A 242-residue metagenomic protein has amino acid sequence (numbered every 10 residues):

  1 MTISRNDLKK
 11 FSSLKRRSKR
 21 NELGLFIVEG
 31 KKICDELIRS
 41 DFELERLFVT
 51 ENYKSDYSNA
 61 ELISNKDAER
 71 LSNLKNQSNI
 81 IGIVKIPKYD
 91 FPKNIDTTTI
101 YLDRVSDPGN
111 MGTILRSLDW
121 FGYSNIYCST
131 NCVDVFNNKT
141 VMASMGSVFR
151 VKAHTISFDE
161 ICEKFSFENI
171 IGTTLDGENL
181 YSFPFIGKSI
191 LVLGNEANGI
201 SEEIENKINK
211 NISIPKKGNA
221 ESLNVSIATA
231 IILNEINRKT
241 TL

Functional and structural regions predicted by a protein language model:
M1-E51, C132-V133: Boundary-proximal intrinsically disordered activation/regulatory segments immediately upstream of a helical core
M1-T2, V28, E61-S64, V151-D159: Short acidic-hydrophobic, aromatic-tinged amphipathic segments that line or gate anion-handling sites
R39, F91-D176: RNA substrate-binding interface of SAM-dependent RNA methyltransferases
D56-A68, T97, N169-I170, F185-I190 (+1 more regions): Active-site regions of enzymes building and remodeling cell-envelope glycoconjugates
E61-Y89: Glycine/small-residue-rich loop that forms an oxyanion/phosphate-binding "nest" at active or ligand-binding sites
I63-S64, D103, S129-T130, K152 (+1 more regions): Short beta->alpha connector loops at strand-helix junctions that form conserved, small/polar/Pro-enriched
D119-F121, V135-F149, E202-L242: Structured adenosyl-cofactor binding patch, chiefly the S-adenosyl-L-methionine
G172-G218: Active-site/ligand-binding-proximal alpha/beta "capping" segment
